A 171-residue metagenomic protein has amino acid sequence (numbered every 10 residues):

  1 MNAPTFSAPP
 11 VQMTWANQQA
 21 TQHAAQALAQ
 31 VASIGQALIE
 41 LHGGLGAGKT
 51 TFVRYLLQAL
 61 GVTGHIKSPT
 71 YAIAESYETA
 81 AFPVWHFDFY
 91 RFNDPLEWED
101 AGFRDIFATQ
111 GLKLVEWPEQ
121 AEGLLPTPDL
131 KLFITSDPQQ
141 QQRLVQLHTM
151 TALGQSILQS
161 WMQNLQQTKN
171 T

Functional and structural regions predicted by a protein language model:
N2-V11, Q58, R104-T171: Short phosphate-coordinating micro-motif centered on Lys-Gly-acidic
F6-A27: N-terminal pre-Walker A segment at the start of P-loop NTPase domains
Q30-Q36: Phosphate-binding P-loop
L38-E40: Short hydrophobic/aromatic beta-strand immediately N-terminal to the Walker A/P-loop
H42-G44: P-loop (Walker A) phosphate-binding loop of NTP-binding proteins
K49: Conserved lysine of the Walker
V62-Y77: Short beta-strand-centered segment that lines the nucleotide-binding/catalytic pocket of NTP-utilizing
S76-W117: Conserved nucleotide-sensing/catalytic segment adjacent to the nucleotide-binding pocket in NTP-handling enzymes
